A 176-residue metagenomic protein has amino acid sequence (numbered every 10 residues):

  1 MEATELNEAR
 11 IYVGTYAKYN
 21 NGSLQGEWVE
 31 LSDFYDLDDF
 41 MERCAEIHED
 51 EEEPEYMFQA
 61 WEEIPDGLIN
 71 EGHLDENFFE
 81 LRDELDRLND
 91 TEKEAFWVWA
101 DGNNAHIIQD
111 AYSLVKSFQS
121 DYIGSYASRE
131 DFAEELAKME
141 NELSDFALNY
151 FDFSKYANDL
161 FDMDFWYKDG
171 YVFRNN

Functional and structural regions predicted by a protein language model:
E2-D50: N-terminal ordered "arm"
A3-N7, K18, E130-N176: Acidic, proline/glycine-rich low-complexity IDRs
E8-G14, G26-E30, E55-Q59, D164-N175: Ordered hydrophobic segments in well-structured contexts
N21, E49-Y56, D90-K93, I108 (+2 more regions): Residue-level signal for secondary-structure boundary elements
L31-F34, I123-Y126, Y150: Conserved aromatic
D36-H106: Structured domain cores in non-transmembrane regions
E94-N141, K155, F173-N175: Extracytoplasmic/secretory-pathway segments with low complexity and glycosylation-like composition
